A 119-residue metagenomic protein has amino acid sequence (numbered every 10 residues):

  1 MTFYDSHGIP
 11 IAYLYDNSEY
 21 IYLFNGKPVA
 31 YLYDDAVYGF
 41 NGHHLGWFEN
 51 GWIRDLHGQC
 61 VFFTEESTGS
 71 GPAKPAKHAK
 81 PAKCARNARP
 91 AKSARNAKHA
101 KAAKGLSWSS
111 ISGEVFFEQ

Functional and structural regions predicted by a protein language model:
M1-I9, N50-Q119: Long terminal segments
M1-Y31: N-terminal leader/targeting segments and the first structural element of proteins
S6, F24, F40-N41, L56: Tandem-repeat architecture and repeat-register "anchor" residues
E19-I21, V37, I53: Hydrophobic residues embedded in beta-strands of well-ordered beta-sheets
K27-P28, H44-L45, C60, T68: Extracellular beta-strand scaffolds
